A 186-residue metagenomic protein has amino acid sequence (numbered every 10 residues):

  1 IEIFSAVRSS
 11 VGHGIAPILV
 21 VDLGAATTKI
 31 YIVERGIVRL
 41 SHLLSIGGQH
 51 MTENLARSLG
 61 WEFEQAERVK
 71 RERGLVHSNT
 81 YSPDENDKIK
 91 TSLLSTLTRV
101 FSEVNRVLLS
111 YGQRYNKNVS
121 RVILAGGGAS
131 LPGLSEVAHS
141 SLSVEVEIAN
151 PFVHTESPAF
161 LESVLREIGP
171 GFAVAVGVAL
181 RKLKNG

Functional and structural regions predicted by a protein language model:
I1-G186: Hydrophobic/aromatic-enriched cytosolic interaction surfaces used to assemble or bind macromolecules
